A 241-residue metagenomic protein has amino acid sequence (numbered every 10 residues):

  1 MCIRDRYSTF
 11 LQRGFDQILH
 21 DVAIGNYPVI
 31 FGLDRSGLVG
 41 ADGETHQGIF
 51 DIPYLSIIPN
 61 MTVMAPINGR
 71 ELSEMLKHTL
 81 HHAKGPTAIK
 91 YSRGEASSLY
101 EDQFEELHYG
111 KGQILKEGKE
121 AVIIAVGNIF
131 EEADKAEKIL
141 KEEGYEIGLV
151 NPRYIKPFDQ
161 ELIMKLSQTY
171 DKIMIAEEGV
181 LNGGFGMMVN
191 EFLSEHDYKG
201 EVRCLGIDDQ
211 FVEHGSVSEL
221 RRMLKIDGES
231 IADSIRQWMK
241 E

Functional and structural regions predicted by a protein language model:
M1-I3: Short, small-residue-biased leader/transition segments that mark boundaries at the very start of proteins
L11-F15, I24-N26, I30-L33, L38-G48 (+2 more regions): Thiamine diphosphate
V63-P66: Short acidic-hydrophobic, aromatic-tinged amphipathic segments that line or gate anion-handling sites
E71: Residue-level recognition of oxygen-bearing side chains
